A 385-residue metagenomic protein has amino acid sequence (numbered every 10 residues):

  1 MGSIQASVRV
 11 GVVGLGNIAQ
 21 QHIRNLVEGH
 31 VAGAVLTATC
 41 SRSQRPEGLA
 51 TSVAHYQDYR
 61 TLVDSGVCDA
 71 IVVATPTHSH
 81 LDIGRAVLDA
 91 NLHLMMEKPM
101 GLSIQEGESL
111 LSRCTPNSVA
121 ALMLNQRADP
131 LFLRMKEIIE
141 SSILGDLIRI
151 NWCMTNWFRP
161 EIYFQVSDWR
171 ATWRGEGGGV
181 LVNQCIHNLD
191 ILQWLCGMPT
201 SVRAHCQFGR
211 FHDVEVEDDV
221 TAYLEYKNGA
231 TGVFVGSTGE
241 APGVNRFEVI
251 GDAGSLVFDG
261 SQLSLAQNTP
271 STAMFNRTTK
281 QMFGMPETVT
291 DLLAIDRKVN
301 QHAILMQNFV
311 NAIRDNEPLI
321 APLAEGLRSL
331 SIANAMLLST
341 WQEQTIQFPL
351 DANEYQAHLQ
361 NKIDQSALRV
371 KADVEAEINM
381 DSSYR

Functional and structural regions predicted by a protein language model:
M1-A50: N-terminal Rossmann-like dinucleotide-binding module
V53-Y59: Conserved SAM-binding strand-loop segment of SAM-dependent methyltransferases
A70-T77, L81-R127, S142: Beta-strand-loop-alpha-helix segment that lines the small-molecule cofactor/substrate pocket of alpha/beta enzymes
A74-T75, L195, V235, G251: Short, well-ordered coil/turn residues at beta-beta hairpins and beta-strand->alpha-helix junctions within
R127-D213, E343: Predominantly a Rossmann-like dinucleotide-binding segment in NAD(P)-dependent oxidoreductases
I186, F211, V235-G243: Glycine-rich phosphate/pyrophosphate-binding beta-alpha loops
E217, A222-N228, V249-G251: Active-site beta-strand termini and strand-to-loop segments that position acidic
A253-A321, I346, A357-R385: C-terminal glycine/acidic-rich active-site capping loop/insertion
